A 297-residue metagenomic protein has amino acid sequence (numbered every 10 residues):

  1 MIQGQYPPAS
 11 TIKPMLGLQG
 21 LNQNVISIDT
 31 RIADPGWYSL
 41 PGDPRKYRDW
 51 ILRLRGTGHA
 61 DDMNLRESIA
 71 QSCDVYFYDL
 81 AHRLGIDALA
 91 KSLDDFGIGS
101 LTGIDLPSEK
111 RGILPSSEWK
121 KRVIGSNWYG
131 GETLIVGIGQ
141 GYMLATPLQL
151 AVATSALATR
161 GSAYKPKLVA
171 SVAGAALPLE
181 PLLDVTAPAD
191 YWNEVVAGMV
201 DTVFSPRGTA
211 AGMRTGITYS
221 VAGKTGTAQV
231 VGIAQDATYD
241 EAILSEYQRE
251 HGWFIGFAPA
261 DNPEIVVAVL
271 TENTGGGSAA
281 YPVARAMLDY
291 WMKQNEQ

Functional and structural regions predicted by a protein language model:
M1-S10, M15-A268: Beta-lactam-recognizing serine transpeptidase/beta-lactamase-like catalytic domain environment
D94, G131, S162-A163, A279-P282 (+1 more regions): Glycine-rich loops and low-complexity Gly/Arg-rich segments that provide flexible linkers or classic glycine-based
L150, K165, G276-R285: Short, charged, low-complexity patches
A175-T186, P282-Q297: Short, gly/Ser/Thr-rich active-site loops of penicillin-recognizing serine hydrolases
Y239, T274-G277: A short local loop/turn or secondary-structure capping micro-motif enriched for an aromatic residue
